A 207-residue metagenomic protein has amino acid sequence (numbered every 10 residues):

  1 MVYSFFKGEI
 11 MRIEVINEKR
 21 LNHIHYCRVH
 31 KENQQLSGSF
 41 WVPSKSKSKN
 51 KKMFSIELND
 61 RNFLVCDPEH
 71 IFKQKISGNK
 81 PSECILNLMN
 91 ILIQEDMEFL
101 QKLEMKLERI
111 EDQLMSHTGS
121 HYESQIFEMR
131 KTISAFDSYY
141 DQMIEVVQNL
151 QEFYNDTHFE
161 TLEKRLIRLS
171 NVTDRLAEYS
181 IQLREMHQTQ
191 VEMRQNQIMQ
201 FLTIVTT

Functional and structural regions predicted by a protein language model:
M1-E83, K106, Q142-E160: Helix-boundary and N-terminal cytosolic regulatory elements
E18, H25-C27, S77-S82, L88 (+5 more regions): Generic structural signal for short, flexible, solvent-exposed coil/loop and linker residues
K47-F63, S77-D96, T118-S134: Short charge-dense sequence patches
K75, F99-Q101, F136: A short, ordered amphipathic alpha-helix with a cationic face
S77-K80, K102, V172-R175: A generic short alpha-helical patch detector that favors 3-5-residue windows in or near N-terminal regions
E83, N87-M97, Q101, M105-F127 (+2 more regions): Cytosolic regulatory modules rich in charged/polar residues
S120-T207: Membrane-associated alpha-helical segments
